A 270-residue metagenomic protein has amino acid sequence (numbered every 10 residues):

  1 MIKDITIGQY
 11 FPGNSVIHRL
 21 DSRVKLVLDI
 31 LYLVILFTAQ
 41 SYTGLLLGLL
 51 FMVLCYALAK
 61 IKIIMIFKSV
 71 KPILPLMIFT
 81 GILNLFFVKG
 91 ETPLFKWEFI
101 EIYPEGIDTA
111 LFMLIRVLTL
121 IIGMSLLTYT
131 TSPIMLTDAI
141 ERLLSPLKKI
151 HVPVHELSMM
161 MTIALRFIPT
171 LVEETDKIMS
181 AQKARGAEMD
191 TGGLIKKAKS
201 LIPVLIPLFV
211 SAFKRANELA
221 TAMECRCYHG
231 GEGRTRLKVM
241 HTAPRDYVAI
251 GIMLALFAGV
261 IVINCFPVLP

Functional and structural regions predicted by a protein language model:
M1-Y42, L50-A59, R142-S145, K149-V152 (+3 more regions): Transmembrane alpha-helix interface motif
L26-V27, L45-L47, V70, L74 (+2 more regions): Hydrophobic alpha-helical transmembrane segments
L47-L49, L120: N-terminal alpha-helical segment
F51-A57, V70-I78: Small-residue-enriched core segments of transmembrane alpha-helices in multipass membrane transport and channel
K62-V70: Interfacial helix-loop-helix linkers and transmembrane-helix boundary segments in multi-pass membrane proteins
I73-A187: Juxtamembrane/interface alpha-helical elements of multi-pass membrane proteins
